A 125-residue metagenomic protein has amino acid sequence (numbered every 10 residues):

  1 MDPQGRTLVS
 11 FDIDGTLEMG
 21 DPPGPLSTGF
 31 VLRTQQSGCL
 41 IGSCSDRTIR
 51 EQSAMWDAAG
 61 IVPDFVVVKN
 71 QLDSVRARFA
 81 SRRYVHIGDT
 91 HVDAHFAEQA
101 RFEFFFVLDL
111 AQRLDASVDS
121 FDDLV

Functional and structural regions predicted by a protein language model:
M1-P22, W56-I61, L72-H86, T90-V125: Asp-based, Mg2+/Mn2+-dependent phosphohydrolase catalytic module
V9-F11, T16-W56: Substrate-recognition element of Asp-dependent hydrolases with the DxDx(T/V) motif
T28, K69-L72: Structural motif corresponding to alpha-helix initiation and N-cap regions
R33-S37, V66-K69, L110-R113: Glycine-rich loops and low-complexity Gly/Arg-rich segments that provide flexible linkers or classic glycine-based
G38-G42, P63, R82-Y84: Short active-site oxyanion
C44-D46, F65-V68: Conserved beta-strand/loop elements of the cytosolic catalytic core of P-type E1-E2 ATPases, chiefly in the P-domain
